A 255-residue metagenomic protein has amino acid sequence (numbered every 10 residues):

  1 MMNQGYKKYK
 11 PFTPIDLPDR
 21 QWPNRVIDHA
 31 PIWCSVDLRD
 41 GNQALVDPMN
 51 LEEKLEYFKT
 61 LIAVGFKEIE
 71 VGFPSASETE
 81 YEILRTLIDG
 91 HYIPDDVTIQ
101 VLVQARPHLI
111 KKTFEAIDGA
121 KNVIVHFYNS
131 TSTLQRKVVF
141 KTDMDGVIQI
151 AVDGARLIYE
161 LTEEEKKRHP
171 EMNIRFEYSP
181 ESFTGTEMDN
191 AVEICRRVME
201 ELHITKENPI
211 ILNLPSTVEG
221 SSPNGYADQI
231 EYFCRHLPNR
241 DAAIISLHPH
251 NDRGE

Functional and structural regions predicted by a protein language model:
M1-D40: N-terminal amphipathic alpha-helix/helix-capping segment at the start of soluble metabolic enzymes
M2-F12, W33, M49-E68, L84-G90 (+2 more regions): Alpha/beta enzyme core
D40-Q43, L55-E56: Short, contiguous, helix-prone interaction/anchoring segments in small proteins
A44, V71-T86: Conserved Radical SAM active-site core
F66-P74, V97-Q100: Divalent metal-dependent hydrolysis catalytic cores, especially in the metallo-beta-lactamase
G72, L102, S179, P215 (+1 more regions): Structural motif
Q100-R106: Beta-alpha junction/loop-to-helix N-cap segments that form part of ligand/metal-binding clefts
N251-E255: Thiamine diphosphate
